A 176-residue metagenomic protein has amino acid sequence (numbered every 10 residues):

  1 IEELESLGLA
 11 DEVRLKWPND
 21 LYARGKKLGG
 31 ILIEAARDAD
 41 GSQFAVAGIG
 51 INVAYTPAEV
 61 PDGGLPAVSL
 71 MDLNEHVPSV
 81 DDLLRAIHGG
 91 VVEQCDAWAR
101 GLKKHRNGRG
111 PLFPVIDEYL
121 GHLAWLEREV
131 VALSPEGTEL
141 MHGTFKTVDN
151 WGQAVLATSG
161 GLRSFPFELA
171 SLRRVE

Functional and structural regions predicted by a protein language model:
I1-E12, A23-E176: Long, positively charged amphipathic alpha-helical accessory segments at protein N-termini or as interdomain linkers
W17, L21-A23: Beta-rich nucleic-acid/ligand-interaction surfaces
